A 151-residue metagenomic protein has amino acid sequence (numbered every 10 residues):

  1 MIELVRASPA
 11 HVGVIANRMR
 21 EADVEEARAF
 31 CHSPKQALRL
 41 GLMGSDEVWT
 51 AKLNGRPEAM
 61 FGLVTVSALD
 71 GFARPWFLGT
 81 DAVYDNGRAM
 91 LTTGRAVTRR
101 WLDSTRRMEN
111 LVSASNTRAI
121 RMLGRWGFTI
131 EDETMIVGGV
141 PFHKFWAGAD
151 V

Functional and structural regions predicted by a protein language model:
M1-N17: A short beta-loop-alpha structural element at the N-terminal edge of CoA-dependent acyl/N-acetyltransferase catalytic
A27-D46, R100: Active-site rim helix/loop that mediates acceptor-substrate recognition in acyltransferases
D46-L63: Conserved beta-hairpin
G71-Y84, A89, H143: Conserved acetyl-CoA binding element of GNAT-fold acetyltransferases
N86-R100, R121, R125: Conserved acetyl-CoA-binding loop-helix of GNAT-fold acetyltransferases
S104, M108-G124, I136-V137: Conserved beta-strand-loop-alpha-helix junction that forms the acyl-donor binding cleft
L111, T129-H143: Conserved catalytic-core motifs of GNAT/GCN5-like acyltransferases
W146-V151: Short beta-strand-to-coil "C-cap" segments at the C-terminal boundary of structured domains/repeats, marking
